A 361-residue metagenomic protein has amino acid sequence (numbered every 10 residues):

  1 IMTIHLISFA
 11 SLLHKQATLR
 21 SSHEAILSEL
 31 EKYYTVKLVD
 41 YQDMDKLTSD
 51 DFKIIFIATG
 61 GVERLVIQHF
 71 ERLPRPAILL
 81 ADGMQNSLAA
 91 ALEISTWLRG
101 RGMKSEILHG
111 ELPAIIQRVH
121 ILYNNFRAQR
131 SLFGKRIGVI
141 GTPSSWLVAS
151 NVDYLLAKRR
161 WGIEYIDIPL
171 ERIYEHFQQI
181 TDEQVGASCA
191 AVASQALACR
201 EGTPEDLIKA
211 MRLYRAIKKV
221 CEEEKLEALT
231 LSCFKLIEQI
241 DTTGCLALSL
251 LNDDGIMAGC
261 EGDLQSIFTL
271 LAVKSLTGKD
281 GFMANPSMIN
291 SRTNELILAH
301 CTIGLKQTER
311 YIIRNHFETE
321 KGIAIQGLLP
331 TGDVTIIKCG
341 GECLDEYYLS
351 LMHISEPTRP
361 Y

Functional and structural regions predicted by a protein language model:
T3-L92, R99-G100, E111, Q117-N124 (+3 more regions): Metallocofactor- and cofactor-centric catalytic cores in central/energy metabolism, strongly enriched
Q16, E63, S87, S145-L147 (+2 more regions): Flexible loop/turn segments at secondary-structure boundaries
N86-A128, S275-I303: Short, glycine-/small-residue-rich phosphate/pyrophosphate-handling segment
R127-L156, R160, E295-H316: Conserved anion/nucleotide-ligand pocket segment
I168, K225, S232, K279-P286: Flexible, glycine/charged-enriched surface loops at secondary-structure junctions
A198-L276: Long, internal scaffold/assembly segments composed of regular secondary structure
G255-L351: C-terminal catalytic subdomain
M352-Y361: Single conserved hydrophobic/aromatic residue that forms the stacking wall/gate of nucleotide- or nucleobase-binding
